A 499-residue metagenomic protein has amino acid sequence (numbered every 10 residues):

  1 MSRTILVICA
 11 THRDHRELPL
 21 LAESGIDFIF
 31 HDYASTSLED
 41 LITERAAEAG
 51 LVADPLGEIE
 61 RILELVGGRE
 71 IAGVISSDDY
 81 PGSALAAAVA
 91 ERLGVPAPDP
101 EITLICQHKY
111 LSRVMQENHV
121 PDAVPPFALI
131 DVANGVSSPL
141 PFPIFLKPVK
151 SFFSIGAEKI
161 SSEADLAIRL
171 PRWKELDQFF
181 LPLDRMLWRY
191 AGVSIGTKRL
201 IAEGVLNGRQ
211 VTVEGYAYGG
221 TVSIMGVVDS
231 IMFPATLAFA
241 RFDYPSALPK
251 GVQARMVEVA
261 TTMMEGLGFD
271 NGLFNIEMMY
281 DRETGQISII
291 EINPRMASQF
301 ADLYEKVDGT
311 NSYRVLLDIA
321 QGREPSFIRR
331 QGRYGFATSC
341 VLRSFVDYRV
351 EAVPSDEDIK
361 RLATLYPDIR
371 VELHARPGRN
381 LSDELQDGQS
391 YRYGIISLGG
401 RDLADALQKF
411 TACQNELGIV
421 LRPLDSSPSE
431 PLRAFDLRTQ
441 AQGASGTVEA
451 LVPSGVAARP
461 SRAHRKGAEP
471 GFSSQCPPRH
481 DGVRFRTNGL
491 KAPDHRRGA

Functional and structural regions predicted by a protein language model:
M1-I102, D131-N134, S344, R376-Y391 (+1 more regions): ATP-binding N-terminal substructure of ATP-dependent carboxylate-amine bond-forming enzymes
A87, E91-G156, P171, E175-Y190: A conserved helix-loop-beta module that forms one wall/lid of the active-site cleft in ATP-utilizing catalytic domains
D122-P125, E163-N207, A238-F239, T262-G266: Conserved ATP-binding module of the ATP-grasp superfamily
P126-F127, I144-E175, D184, Q210-T212 (+2 more regions): Glycine-rich phosphate-binding loop of ATP-grasp-fold ATP-dependent ligases
E158, I168-P171, L200-G204, Q210-I231 (+4 more regions): Beta-strand scaffold of nucleotide-dependent catalytic cores
A254-I276, P294-E351: Active-site "cap" helix and flanking loop/linker of ATP-utilizing ligase/carboxylase catalytic domains
D270-E283, I328, S429-L437, V448: A short glycine-rich, hydrophobically flanked beta-strand micro-motif that places a catalytic Asp/Glu for divalent metal
S344-P377: Glycine-rich active-site loop/lid that clamps phosphate-bearing ligands
